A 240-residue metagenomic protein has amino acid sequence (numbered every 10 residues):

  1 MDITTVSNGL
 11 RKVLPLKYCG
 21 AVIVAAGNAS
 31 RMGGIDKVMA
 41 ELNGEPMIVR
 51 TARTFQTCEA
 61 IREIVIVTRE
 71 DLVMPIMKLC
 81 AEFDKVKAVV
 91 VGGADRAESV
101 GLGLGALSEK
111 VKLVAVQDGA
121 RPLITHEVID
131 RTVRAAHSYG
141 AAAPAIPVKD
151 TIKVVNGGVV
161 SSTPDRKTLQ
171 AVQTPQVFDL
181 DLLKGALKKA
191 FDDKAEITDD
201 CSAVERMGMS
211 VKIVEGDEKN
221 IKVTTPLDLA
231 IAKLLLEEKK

Functional and structural regions predicted by a protein language model:
D2-T4, N8, N220-K240: Hydrophobic helical membrane-anchoring modules
V13-D71: N-terminal glycine-rich phosphate-binding loop and ensuing alpha1 helix
I23, I48, G103, Q117-D118 (+3 more regions): Residue-level signal for inorganic ion chemistry
A60-V65, K87, G140, K219-N220: Short active-site oxyanion
I61, V111, S138-A141, M209 (+1 more regions): Short, high-confidence coil segments that cap the C-terminus of an alpha-helix and link into the following beta-strand
V73-L79: Acidic helix N-cap motif at the loop->helix transition within catalytic regions of sugar-transfer enzymes
A81-L113, A195: Short phosphate-binding loop-to-helix
L123-V214: Conserved core of the sugar-phosphate nucleotidyltransferase
